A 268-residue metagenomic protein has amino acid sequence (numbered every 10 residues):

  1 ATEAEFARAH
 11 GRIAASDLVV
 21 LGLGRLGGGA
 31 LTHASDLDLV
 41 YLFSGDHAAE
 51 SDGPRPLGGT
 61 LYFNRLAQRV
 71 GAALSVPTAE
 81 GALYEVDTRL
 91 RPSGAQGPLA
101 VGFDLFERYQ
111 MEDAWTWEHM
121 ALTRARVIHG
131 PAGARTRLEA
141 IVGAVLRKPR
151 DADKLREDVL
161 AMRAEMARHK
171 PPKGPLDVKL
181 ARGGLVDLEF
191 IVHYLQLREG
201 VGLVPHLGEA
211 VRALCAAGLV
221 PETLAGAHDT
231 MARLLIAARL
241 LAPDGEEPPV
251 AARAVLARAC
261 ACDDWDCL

Functional and structural regions predicted by a protein language model:
A1-L268: A nucleotide- and high-energy phosphate-metabolite-utilizing enzyme signature
